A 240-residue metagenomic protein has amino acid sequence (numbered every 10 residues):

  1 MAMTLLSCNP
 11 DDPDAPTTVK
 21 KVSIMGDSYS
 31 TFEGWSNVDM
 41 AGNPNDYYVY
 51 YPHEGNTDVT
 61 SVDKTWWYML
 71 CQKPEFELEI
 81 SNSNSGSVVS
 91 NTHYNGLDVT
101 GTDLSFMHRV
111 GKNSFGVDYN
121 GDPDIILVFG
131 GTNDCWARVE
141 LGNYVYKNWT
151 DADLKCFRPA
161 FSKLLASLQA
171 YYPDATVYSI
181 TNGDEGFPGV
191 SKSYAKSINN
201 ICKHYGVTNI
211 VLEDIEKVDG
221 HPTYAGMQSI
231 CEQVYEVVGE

Functional and structural regions predicted by a protein language model:
M3-T18: Bacterial Sec-dependent N-terminal signal peptides
K21, L78, D174-T176: Residues at the starts of beta-strands that form the adenosine-phosphate
K21-E33: Acidic-leg catalytic submotif of subtilisin-like serine proteases
S28, A41-P44: Catalytic nucleophile serine of serine hydrolases, specifically the conserved "nucleophile elbow" pentapeptide
E33-G34, A137: Short N-terminal helix/helix-N-cap motif within the alpha/beta-hydrolase-1
P44-G142, H221: Conserved SGNH/GDSL esterase-like catalytic core that processes O-acyl groups on lipids and polysaccharides
G101-E240: Alpha-helical cap/lid subdomain in secreted, periplasmic, or secretory-pathway luminal O-acyl-processing enzymes
